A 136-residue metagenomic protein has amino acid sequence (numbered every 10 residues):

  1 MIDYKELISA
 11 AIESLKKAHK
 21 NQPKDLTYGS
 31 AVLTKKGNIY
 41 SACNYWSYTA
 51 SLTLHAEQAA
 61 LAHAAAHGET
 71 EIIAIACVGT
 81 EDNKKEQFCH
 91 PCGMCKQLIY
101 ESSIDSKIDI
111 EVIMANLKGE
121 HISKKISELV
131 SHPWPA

Functional and structural regions predicted by a protein language model:
I2-N21, T70-A136: C-terminal binding/interaction regions
K24-L26, Y45: Active-site segments that bind and position negatively charged phosphate/pyrophosphate groups
T27-K35: Short beta-strand scaffold segments in enzyme catalytic cores
N38-I39, H121: Hydrophobic "anchor" residues
A42-C43, A60: N-terminal cap/recognition module
N44-W46, A50-A56: Compact, glycine-rich, soluble single-domain proteins
H55, A59, M94-Q97: Short amphipathic alpha-helical face segments that pack within enzyme cores and frequently flank/anchor catalytic
A56-C77: Short, solvent-exposed cationic patches
